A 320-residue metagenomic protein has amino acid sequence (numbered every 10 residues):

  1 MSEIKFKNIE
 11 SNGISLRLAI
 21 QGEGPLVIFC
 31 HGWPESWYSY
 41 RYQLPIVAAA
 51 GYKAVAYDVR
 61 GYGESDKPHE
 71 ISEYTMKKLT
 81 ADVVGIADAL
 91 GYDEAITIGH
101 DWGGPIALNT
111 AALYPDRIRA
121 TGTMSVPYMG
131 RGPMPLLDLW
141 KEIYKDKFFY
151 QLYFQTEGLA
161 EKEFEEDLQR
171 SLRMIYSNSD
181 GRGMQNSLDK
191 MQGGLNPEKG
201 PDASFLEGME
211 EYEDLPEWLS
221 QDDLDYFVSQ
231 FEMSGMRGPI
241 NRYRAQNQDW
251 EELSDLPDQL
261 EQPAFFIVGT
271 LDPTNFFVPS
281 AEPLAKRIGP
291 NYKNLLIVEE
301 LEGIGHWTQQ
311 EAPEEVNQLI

Functional and structural regions predicted by a protein language model:
M1-S15: N-terminal cap/lid segment of alpha/beta-hydrolase-fold proteins
S2, L16, Y62-D66, I71-I98 (+2 more regions): Flexible "cap/lid" subdomain of the alpha/beta-hydrolase fold that forms the substrate-access gate
F6-N8, A54-A56, V298-E300: Conserved beta-strand scaffold positions in the cores of enzyme catalytic domains, especially in NTP/NDP-utilizing
R17-D66, I86: Conserved HGGG/HGGXW glycine-rich cap/lid loop of the alpha/beta-hydrolase fold
G32, T75, D101, E311-A312: Active-site helix-initiating loop/hinge in glycosyltransferases
Q43, T110, L319-I320: Hydrophobic residues on the short alpha-helix immediately C-terminal to a glycine-rich phosphate/catalytic loop
V83, V316, I320: Hydrophobic "lid"/C-terminal helical patch of Rossmann-like NAD(P)-dependent dehydrogenase/epimerase domains
I304-A312: Catalytic histidine-centered segment of alpha/beta-hydrolase-like enzymes
